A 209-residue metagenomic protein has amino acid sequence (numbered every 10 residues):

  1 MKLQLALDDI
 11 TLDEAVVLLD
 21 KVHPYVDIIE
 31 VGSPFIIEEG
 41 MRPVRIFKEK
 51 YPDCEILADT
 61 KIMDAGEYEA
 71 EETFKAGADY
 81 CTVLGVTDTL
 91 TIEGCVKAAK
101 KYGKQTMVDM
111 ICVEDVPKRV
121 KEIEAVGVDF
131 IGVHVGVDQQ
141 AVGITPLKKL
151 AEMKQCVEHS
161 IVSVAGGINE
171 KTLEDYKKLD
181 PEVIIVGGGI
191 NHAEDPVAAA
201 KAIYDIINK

Functional and structural regions predicted by a protein language model:
M1-E67, F74-K75, I123-A125, N191 (+1 more regions): Conserved N-terminal beta1-alpha1 strand-loop-helix module at the mouth
D8, I28-I36, E55-M63, D79-L90 (+3 more regions): Catalytic beta/alpha-barrel core
L18, D64-A76, E114-V126, C156 (+2 more regions): Catalytic cores of alpha/beta
H23-D27, K50-C54, K75-Y80, K100-Q105 (+3 more regions): Glycine-enriched alpha-helix->loop->beta-strand junction motifs that scaffold or abut catalytic
V31-S33, V162-I168, V186-I190: Glycine-rich beta-strand-to-loop/alpha-helix junction loops that act as flexible
I37-K61, G94-C112, I144-E170, K201-K209: Alpha-helix-loop-beta-strand connector modules within alpha/beta enzyme cores
A78-L90, I131-A141, L179-I203: Glycine-rich phosphate-binding active-site loops on the catalytic face of alpha/beta enzymes
R119-A151, S160, A199: Glycine/Thr-rich beta-alpha phosphate-binding loop at enzyme active sites
